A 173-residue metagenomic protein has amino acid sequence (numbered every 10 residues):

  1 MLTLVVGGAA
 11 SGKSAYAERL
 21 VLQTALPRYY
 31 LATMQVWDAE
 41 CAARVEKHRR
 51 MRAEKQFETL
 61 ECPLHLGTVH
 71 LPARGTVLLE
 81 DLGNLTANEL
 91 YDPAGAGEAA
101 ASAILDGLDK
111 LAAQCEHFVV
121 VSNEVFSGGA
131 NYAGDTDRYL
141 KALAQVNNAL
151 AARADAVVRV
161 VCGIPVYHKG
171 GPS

Functional and structural regions predicted by a protein language model:
L2-P72: Conserved P-loop
T3-V5, R28, G75-N84, F118-V120: Generic beta-sheet signal
A10, Q35, G83, V125-F126 (+1 more regions): Short, glycine/serine-rich, charged loops/turns that create anion-binding and catalytic segments at active sites
A17, H48, L78, N123 (+1 more regions): Residue-level signal for inorganic ion chemistry
R19, A43, K47-R50, N84 (+3 more regions): Charged/polar, solvent-exposed surface patches and flexible loops
P27, R50-E54, E80-D81, A99-A101 (+1 more regions): Short, surface-exposed linear patches
K55-A100: Helix-adjacent hinge/juxtasegments
N88-S173: Replace "adjacent to P-loop NTPase cores in ATP/GTP-dependent enzymes" with "adjacent to NTP-binding cores
